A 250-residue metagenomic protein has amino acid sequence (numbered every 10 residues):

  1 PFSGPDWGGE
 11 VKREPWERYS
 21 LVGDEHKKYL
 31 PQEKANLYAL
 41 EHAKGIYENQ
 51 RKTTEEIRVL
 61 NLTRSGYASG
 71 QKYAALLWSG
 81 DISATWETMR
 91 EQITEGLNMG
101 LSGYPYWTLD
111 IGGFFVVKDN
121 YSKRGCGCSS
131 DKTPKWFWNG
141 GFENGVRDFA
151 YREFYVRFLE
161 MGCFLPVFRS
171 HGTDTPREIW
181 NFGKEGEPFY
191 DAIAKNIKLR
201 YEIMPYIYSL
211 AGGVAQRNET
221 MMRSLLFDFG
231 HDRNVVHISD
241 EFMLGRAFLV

Functional and structural regions predicted by a protein language model:
P1-L249: Catalytic-domain carbohydrate-binding cleft regions of carbohydrate-active enzymes
